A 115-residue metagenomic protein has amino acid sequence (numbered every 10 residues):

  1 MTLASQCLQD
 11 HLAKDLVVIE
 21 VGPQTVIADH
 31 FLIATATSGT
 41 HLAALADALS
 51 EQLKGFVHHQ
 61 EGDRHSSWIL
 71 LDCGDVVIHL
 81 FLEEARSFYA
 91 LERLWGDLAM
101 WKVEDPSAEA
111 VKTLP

Functional and structural regions predicted by a protein language model:
M1-P23, T37-A44, G62-W68, G74-D75 (+1 more regions): Long, contiguous binding/interaction regions
V26: P-loop NTPase catalytic core of nucleic-acid-dependent motor ATPases
L45-S50: Short amphipathic alpha-helices in soluble, non-transmembrane regions that often serve as interface/regulatory elements
G55-E61: Active-site phosphate-binding and catalytic loops of NTP-dependent enzymes
